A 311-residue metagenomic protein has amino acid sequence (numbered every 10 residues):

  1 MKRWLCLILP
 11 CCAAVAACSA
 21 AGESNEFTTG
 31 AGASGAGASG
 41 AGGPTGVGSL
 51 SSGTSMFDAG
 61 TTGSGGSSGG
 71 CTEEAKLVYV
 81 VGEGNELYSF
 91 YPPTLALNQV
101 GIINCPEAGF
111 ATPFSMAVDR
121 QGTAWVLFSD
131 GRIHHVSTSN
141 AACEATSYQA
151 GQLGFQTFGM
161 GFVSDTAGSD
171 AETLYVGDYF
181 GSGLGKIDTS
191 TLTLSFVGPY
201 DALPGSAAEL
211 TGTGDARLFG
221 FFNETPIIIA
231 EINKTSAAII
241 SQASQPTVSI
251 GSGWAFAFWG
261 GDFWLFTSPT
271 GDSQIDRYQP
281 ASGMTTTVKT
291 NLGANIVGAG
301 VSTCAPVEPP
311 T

Functional and structural regions predicted by a protein language model:
C12-E73, P310-T311: Ser/Thr-rich, Pro/Gly/Ala-heavy low-complexity intrinsically disordered linkers and tails of secreted extracellular
S68-L97: An edge-strand/N-cap motif at the start of beta-rich repeat modules
G69, A108-D119, G151-D165, A202-D215 (+2 more regions): Repeated scaffold domains used in trafficking and secretory/extracellular systems, primarily beta-propellers
L77-V81, T123-L127, H134, G168-G177 (+3 more regions): Conserved beta-propeller blade signature
G82-G84, P92, S129-D130, D165 (+5 more regions): Short loop/turn segments immediately following the C-termini of beta-strands
G84-F90, R132-S137, G181-K186, T225-N233 (+1 more regions): Structural motif
P92-L95, S137-A141, D188-L192, N233-A237 (+1 more regions): Short loop/turn segments that connect beta-strands within beta-propeller blades
L97-P106, C143-Q152, L194-A202, A238-T247 (+2 more regions): Beta-propeller fold detector
